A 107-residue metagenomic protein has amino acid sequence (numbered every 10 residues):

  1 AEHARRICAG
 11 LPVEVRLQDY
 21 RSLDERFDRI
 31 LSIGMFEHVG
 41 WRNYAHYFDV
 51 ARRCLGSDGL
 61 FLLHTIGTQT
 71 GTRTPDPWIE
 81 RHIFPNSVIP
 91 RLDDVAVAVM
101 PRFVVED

Functional and structural regions predicted by a protein language model:
A4-R5: Conserved SAM-binding loop
P12-V15, F61: Hydrophobic/aromatic anchor residues within beta-strands of the central parallel beta-sheet of Rossmann-like
E14-Q18, E106: General small-molecule cofactor/ligand-binding pocket signal
L17-L31: A short acidic, Gly/Pro-enriched loop at the edge of an enzyme's catalytic core that lines a small-molecule cofactor
G34: Short catalytic micro-motifs in class I SAM-dependent methyltransferases
H38-V39: A short His-aromatic
A45-L60: A short glycine-rich, Lys/Arg-flanked "PGG" loop and its adjoining helix->strand segment in the class I
I66-D107: Substrate-binding/catalytic lobe of Class I Rossmann-like enzymes that use SAM or dcSAM, i.e., the mid-to-C-terminal
